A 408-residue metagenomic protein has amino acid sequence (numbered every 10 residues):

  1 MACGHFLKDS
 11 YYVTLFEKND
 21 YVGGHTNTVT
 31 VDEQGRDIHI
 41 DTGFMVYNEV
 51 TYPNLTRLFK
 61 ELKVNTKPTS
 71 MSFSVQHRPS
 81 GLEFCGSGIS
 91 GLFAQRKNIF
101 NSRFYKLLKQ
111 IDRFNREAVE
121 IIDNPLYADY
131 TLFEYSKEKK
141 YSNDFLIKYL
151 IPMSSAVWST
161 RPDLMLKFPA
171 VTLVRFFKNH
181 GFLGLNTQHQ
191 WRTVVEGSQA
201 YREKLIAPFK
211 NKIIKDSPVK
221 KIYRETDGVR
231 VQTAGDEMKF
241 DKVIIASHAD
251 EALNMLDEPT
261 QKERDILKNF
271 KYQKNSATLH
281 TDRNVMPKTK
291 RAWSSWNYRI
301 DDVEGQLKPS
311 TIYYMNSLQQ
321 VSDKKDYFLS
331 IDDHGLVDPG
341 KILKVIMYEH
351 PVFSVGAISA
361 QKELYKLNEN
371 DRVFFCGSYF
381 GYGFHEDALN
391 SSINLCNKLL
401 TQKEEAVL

Functional and structural regions predicted by a protein language model:
K8-D32: Glycine-rich FAD pyrophosphate-binding loop
Y11-T14, T66, V243: Hydrophobic anchor at the start of a short beta-strand that flanks the dinucleotide cofactor-binding loop
Y12-T14, K212, R372: Residues at the starts of beta-strands that form the adenosine-phosphate
V29-L55: N-terminal glycine-rich dinucleotide-binding loop that anchors FAD/FMN and/or NAD(P) in oxidoreductases
E49-K167, V174: Mobile amphipathic helical/loop "lid" adjacent to a hydrophobic cofactor/ligand pocket
C85-G88, G305-L408: Conserved flavin/dinucleotide-binding core of flavoenzymes
R175-T233, M238: Helical element adjacent to the flavin cofactor pocket in flavoenzyme catalytic cores
P218-E349: Mid-domain catalytic core of redox enzymes that form a hydrophobic substrate pocket/lid adjacent to a catalytic redox
